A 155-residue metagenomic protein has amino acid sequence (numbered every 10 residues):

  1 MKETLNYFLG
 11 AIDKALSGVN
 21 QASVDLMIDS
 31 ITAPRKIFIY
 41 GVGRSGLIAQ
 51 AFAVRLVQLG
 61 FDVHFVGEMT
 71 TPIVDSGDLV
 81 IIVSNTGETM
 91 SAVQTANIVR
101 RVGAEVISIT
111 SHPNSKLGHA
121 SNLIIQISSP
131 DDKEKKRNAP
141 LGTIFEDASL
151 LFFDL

Functional and structural regions predicted by a protein language model:
M1, N20-S23, R100: Residue-level recognition of alpha-helical structural elements
M1-S17: Generic N-terminal amphipathic, Lys/Arg-enriched alpha-helix
T4, V19, I144, A148: Catalytic cores of large soluble enzymes that bind and process phosphate-bearing ligands
N6, G10, D29, V54 (+1 more regions): Solvent-exposed alpha-helical segments within well-ordered globular domains of core cellular machineries
A15-V19, Y40-G43: A short N-terminal beta->alpha junction/helix N-cap motif
S17-A33: A short, well-structured juxtamembrane/interface segment
I37-V42, L47-L151: Glycine-rich phosphate-binding loops that contact phosphosugars or nucleotide phosphates
